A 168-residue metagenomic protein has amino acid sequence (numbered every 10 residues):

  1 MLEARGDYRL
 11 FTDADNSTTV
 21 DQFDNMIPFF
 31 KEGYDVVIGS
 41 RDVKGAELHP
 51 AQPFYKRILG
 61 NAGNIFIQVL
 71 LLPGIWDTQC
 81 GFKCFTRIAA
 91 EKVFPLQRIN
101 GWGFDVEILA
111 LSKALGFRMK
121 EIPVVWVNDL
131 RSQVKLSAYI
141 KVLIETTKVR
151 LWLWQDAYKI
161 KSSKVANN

Functional and structural regions predicted by a protein language model:
M1-A4, Y8, V20-W102, D129-S137 (+1 more regions): Acceptor/aglycone-binding surface of glycosyltransferases and processive sugar-polymer synthases
S17: A short, conserved beta-strand element in the Rossmann-like catalytic core that flanks the donor/metal-binding loop
P28, E32, I88-A89, E145-N168: Terminal low-complexity segments of carbohydrate-biosynthetic enzymes
V43-K44, V125, V149: Active-site/binding-pocket entry motifs
P73-G74, R98-N100, L109-V125: Catalytic donor-sugar/metal-binding loop of nucleotide-sugar-dependent glycosyltransferases
E107, A138: Amphipathic alpha-helical recognition patches that constitute DNA-binding helices
